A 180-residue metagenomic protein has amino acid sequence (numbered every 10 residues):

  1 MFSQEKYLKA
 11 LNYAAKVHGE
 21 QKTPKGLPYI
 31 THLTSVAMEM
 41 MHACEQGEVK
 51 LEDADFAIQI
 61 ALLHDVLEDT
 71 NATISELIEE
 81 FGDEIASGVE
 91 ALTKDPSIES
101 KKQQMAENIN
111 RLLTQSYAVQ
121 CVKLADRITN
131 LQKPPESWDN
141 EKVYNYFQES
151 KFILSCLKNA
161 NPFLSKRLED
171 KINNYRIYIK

Functional and structural regions predicted by a protein language model:
M1-K180: Active-site helical microenvironments for divalent-metal-assisted chemistry
